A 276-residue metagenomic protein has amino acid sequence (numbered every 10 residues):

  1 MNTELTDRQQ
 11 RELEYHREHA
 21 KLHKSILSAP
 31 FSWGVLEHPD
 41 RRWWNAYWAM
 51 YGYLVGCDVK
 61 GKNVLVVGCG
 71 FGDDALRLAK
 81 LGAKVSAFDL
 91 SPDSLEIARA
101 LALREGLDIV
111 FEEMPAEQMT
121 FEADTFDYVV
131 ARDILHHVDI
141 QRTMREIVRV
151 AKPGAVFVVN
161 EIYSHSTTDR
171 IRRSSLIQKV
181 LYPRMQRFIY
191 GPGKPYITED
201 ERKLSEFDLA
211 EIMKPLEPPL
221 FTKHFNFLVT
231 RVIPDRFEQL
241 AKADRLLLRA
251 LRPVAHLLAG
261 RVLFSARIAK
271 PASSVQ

Functional and structural regions predicted by a protein language model:
M1-V35: N-terminal, positively charged/glycine-rich alpha-helical extensions of SAM-dependent methyltransferases
E37-K62: Conserved alpha-helix/loop element of class I SAM-dependent methyltransferases that forms part of the SAM/SAH-binding
L65-V67, F71-Q118: Class I SAM-dependent methyltransferase SAM/SAH-binding core
V130: A conserved beta-strand element that flanks and buttresses the S-adenosyl-L-methionine
Q141-V156: A short glycine-rich, Lys/Arg-flanked "PGG" loop and its adjoining helix->strand segment in the class I
V156-R187: Conserved class I S-adenosyl-L-methionine
D200-T222: Short alpha-helix
A210, L220-Q276: A C-terminal cap/extension of S-adenosyl-L-methionine-dependent methyltransferases that defines the acceptor-substrate
